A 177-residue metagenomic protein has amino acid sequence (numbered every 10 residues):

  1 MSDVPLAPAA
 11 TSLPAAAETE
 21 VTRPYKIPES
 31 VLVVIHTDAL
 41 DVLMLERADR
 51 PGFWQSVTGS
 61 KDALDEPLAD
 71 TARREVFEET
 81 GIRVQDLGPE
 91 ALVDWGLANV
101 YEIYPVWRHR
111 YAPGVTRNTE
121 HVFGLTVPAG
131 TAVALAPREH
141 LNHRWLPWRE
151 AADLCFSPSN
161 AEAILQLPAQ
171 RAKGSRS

Functional and structural regions predicted by a protein language model:
S2-P5, P51-W54, H109, T116-S177: Nudix hydrolase/Nudix homology domain
D3-T19, Y104-W107: Short Pro/Gly-enriched beta-strand edge/turn motifs at strand-loop
T11, A15-V42, L64: Conserved N-terminal beta-strand and adjoining loop/helix that marks the start of the Nudix/MutT-like hydrolase domain
R23-Y25, V34, P113-V115, A134-P137: Short secondary-structure boundary/capping segments
L32, V57, N142: Glycine/small-residue-rich pyrophosphate-binding loop that anchors the diphosphate of NDP-sugar donors
V34, V42-L45, H121-L125: Short, hydrophobic/aromatic-rich beta-strand segments within well-structured domains
T37-Q85, A91: Conserved Nudix-box catalytic region and its N-terminal flanking loop in Nudix hydrolases and closely related
I82-T131: Active-site segment of metal-dependent pyrophosphate-handling enzymes, primarily the Nudix hydrolase catalytic core
